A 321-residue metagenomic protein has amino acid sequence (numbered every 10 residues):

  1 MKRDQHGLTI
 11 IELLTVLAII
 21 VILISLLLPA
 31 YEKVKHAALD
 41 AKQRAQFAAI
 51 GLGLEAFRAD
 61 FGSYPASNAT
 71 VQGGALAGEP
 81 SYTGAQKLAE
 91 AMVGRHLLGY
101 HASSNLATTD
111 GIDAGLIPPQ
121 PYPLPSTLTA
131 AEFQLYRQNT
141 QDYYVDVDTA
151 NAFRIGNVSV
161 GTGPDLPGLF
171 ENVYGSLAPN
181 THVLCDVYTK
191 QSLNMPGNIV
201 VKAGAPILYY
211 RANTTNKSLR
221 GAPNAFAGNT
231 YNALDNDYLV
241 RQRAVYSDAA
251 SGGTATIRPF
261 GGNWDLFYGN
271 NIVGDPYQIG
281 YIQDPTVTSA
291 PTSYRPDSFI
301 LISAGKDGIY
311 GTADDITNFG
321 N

Functional and structural regions predicted by a protein language model:
M1-K2, A37: Secondary-structure transition/capping motifs at alpha-helix termini and the adjoining loop/turn into the next element
D4-V34, Q43, F47: N-terminal single-pass transmembrane signal-anchor helix
V21, A37, E79: Charge-dense, low-complexity intrinsically disordered segments
R44-N321: N-terminal pilin/flagellin-like segments and related low-complexity appendage regions
